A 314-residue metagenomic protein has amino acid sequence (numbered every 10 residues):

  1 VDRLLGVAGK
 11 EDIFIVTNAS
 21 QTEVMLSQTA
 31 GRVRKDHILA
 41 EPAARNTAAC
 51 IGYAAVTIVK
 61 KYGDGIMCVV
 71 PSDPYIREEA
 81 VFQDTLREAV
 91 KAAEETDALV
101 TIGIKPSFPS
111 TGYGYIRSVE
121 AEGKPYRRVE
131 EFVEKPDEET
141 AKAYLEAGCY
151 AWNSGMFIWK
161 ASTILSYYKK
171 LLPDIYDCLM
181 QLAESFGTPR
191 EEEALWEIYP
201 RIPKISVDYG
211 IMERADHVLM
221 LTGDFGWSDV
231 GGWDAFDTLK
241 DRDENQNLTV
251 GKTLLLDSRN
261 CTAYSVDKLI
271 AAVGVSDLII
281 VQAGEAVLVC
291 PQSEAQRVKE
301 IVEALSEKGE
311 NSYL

Functional and structural regions predicted by a protein language model:
V1-P71, Y75-R87, S293, Y313: Conserved N-terminal catalytic core of the sugar/cofactor nucleotidyltransferase
K10-E11, R34-K35, Y62-G65, E95-L99 (+8 more regions): Short coil/turn connectors at secondary-structure junctions
F14, M67, M156-F157, S228 (+1 more regions): A residue-level structural signature of the nucleotidyltransferase/glycosyltransferase Rossmann-like core
V16, C68-P71, T101-K105, V133 (+1 more regions): Short beta-strand segments
I38, L99-T101, M220: Conserved beta-strand scaffold positions in the cores of enzyme catalytic domains, especially in NTP/NDP-utilizing
A54, D73, I116, K160 (+2 more regions): Residue-level signal for inorganic ion chemistry
E79-I198, Q292: Conserved core of the sugar-phosphate nucleotidyltransferase
S162-L314: Left-handed beta-helix
